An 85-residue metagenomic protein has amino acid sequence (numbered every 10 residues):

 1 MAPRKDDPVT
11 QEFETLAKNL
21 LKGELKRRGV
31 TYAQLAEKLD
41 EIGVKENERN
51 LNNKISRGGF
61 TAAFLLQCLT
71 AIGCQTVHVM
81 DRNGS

Functional and structural regions predicted by a protein language model:
A2-V30: A short, Lys/Arg-rich alpha-helix, primarily the initiator
E24, K54, R82: Residues in the recognition helix of alpha-helical DNA-binding motifs
Y32, E48, A62-L65: Helix-turn-helix DNA-binding elements, focusing on the entry/boundary residues of the two helices that contact DNA
L35-L39: Short alpha-helical "recognition helix" segments of helix-turn-helix
D40-G59: Recognition helix of helix-turn-helix/homeodomain-like DNA-binding domains that insert into the DNA major groove
T61-H78: DNA major-groove recognition helix of helix-turn-helix/homeodomain DNA-binding modules
V79-S85: Short amphipathic recognition helices of helix-turn-helix/homeodomain-type DNA-binding modules
